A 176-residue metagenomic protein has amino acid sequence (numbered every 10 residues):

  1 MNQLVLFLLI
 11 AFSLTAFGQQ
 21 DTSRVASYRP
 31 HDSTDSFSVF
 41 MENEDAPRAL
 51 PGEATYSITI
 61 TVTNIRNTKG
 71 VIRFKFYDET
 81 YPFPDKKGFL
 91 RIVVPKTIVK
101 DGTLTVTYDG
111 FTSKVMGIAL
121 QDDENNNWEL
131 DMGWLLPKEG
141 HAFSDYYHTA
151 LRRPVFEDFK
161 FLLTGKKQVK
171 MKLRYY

Functional and structural regions predicted by a protein language model:
M1-S27: Bacterial Sec-dependent N-terminal signal peptides
Q19-Y77, M132-Y176: Primarily secretory-pathway and cell-envelope proteins
Y77-F83, N125: Change "in extracellular beta-sheet-rich domains … of secreted and cell-surface proteins" to "in beta-sheet-rich domains
P84-I92, L151-R153: Short beta-strand and strand-turn-strand segments in soluble, beta-rich domains
P95-G102, L163: Short proline/glycine- and polar residue-rich coil/turn motifs
K100, T107-V115: Short Pro-Gly-centered beta-turn/loop motif in secreted/extracellular proteins
K114-D123: A short, solvent-exposed beta-strand micro-motif common in secreted/extracellular proteins
D123-M132: Acidic, glycine-anchored loop motifs typical of Ca2+
